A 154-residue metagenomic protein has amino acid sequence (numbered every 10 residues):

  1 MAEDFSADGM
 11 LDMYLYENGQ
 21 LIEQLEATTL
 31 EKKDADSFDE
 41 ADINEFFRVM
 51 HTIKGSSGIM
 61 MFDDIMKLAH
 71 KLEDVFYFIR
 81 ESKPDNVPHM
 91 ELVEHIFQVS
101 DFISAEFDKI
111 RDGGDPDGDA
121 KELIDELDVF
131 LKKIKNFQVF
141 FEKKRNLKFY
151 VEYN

Functional and structural regions predicted by a protein language model:
M1-N154: Non-catalytic helical tethers at domain boundaries
